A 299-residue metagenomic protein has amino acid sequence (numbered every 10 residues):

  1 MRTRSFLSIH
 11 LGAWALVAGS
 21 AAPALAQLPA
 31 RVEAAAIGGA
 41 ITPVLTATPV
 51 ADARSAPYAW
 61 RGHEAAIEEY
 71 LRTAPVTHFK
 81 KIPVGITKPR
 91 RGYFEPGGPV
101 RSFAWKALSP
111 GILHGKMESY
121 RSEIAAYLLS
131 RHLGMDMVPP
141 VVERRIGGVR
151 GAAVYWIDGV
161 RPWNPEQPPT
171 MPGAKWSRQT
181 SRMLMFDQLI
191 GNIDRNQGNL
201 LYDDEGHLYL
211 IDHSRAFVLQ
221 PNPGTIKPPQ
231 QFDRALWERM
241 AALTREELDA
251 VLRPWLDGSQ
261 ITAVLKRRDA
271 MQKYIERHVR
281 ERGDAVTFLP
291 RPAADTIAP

Functional and structural regions predicted by a protein language model:
M1-W14: Bacterial N-terminal signal peptides that target proteins for export
H10, A22-P83, P89, G97 (+1 more regions): Regulatory N- and C-terminal appendages and interdomain linkers associated with kinase/kinase-like NTP transferase
R72-M171, Q188-N192: Conserved ATP-binding subdomain of kinase catalytic cores across diverse folds
G92-F94, W105, Q179-V218, V264: Active-site acidic catalytic loop and adjacent metal/ATP-binding pocket of ATP-dependent phosphoryl transfer enzymes
E95, Y202-P299: C-terminal catalytic region of ATP-dependent kinase domains
I146-L189, P229-Q231, A241-G258, T262 (+1 more regions): ATP-dependent phospho-/nucleotidyl transfer catalytic cores
N164-P168, R195-L200, P221-N222: A short secondary-structure junction signal
